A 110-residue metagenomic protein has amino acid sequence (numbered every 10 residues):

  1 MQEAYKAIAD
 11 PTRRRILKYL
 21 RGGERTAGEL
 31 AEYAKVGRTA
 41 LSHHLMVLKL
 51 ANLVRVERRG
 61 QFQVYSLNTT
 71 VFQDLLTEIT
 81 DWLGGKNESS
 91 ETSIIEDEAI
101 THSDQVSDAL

Functional and structural regions predicted by a protein language model:
Q2-A40, Q61-F72: N-terminal helix-turn-helix DNA-binding core of bacterial DNA-binding proteins
L17, L50-A51, D104: Extended rod-forming repeat segments used as scaffolds/tethers
E24, R55, I79-T80: Single-residue recognition of alpha-helix boundary sites
S42, L53, T101-S103: Short stretches within intrinsically disordered, low-complexity N-terminal or propeptide regions
L45-M46: Short, hydrophobic-biased segments on the C-terminal half of alpha helices that form "recognition helices"
K49-R59, S66: Beta-hairpin "wing" of winged helix-turn-helix
T69, Q73-L110: Amphipathic alpha-helical dimerization/coiled-coil segments that flank or bridge DNA-binding/regulatory modules
